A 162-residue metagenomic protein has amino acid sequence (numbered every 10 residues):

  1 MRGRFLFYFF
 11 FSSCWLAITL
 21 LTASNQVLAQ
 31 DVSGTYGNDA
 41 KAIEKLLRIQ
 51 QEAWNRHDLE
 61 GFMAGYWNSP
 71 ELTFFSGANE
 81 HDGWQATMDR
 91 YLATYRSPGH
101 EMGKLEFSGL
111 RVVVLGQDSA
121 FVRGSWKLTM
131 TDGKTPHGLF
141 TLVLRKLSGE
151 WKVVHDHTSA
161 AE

Functional and structural regions predicted by a protein language model:
M1-C14: Bacterial N-terminal signal peptides that target proteins for export
C14, A23-G65: Short, low-complexity N-terminal intrinsically disordered segments enriched in polar/charged residues
G37, L59-L115: A solvent-exposed, acidic/Ser-Thr-rich amphipathic alpha-helical stretch
Y66, F74-S76, S119-T129, V143: Short, well-ordered beta-strand segments in beta-rich or mixed alpha/beta enzyme and ligand-binding folds
Y91-L92, S108-V113, S125-L128, L139-R145: Hydrophobic/aromatic beta-strand elements that line small-molecule binding cavities or substrate pockets in beta-rich
P98-E101, L128-T135: Short, cysteine-centered beta-strand-loop-beta hairpins and adjacent loop/turn segments enriched in charged/polar
H137-E162: Short beta-strand edge/turn micro-motifs at domain boundaries
